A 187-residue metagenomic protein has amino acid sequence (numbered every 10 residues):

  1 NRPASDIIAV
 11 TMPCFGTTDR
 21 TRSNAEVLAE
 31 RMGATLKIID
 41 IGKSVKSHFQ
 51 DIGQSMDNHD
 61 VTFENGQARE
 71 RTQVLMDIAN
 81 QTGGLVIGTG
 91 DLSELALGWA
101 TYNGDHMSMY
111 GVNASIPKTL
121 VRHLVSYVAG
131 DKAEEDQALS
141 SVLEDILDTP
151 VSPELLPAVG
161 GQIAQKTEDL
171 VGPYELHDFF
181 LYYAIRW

Functional and structural regions predicted by a protein language model:
N1-W187: ATP/NTP-dependent adenylation/nucleotidyl-transfer catalytic domains that generate, transfer, or process NMP-activated
